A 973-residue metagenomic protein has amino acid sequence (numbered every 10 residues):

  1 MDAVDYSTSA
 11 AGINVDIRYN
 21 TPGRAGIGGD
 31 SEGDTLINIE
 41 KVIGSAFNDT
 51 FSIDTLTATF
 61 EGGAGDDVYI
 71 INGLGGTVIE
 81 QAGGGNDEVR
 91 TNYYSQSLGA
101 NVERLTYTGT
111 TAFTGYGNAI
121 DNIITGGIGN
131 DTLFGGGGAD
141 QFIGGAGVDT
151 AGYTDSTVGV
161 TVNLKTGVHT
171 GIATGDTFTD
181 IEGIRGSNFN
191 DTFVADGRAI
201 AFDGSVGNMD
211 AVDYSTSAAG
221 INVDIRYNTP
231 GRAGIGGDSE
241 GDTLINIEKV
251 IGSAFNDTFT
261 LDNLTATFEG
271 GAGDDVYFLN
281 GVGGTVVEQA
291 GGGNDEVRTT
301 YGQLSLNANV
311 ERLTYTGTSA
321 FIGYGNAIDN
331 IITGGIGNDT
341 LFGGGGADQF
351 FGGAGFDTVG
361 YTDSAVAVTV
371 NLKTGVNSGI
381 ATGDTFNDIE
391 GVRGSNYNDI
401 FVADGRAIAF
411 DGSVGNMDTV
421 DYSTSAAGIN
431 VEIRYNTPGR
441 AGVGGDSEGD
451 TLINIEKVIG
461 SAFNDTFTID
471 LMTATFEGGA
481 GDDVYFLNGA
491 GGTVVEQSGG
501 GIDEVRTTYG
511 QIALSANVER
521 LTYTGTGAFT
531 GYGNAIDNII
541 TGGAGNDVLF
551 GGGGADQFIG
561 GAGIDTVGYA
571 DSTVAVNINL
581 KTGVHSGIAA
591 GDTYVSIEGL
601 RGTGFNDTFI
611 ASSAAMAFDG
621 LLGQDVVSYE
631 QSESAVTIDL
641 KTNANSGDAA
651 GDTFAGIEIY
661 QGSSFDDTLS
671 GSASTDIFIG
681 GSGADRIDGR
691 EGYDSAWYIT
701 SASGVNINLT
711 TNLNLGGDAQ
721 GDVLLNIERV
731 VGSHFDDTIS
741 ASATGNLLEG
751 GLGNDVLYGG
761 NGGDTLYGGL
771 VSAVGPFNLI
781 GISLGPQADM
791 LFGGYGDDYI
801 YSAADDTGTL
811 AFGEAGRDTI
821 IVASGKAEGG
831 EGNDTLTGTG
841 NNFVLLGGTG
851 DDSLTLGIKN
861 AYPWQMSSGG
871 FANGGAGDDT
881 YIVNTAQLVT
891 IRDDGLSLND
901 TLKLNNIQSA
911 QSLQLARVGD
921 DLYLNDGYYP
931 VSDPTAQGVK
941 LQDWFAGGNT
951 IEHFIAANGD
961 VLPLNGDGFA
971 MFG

Functional and structural regions predicted by a protein language model:
M1-N38, N48-S97, F113-Y116, D121-T243 (+10 more regions): Acidic, glycine-rich calcium-binding repeat modules characteristic of RTX/beta-roll and related beta-solenoid repeat
T950-A956: Extracytoplasmic/surface-exposed domains of secreted proteins that mediate cell-envelope carbohydrate/peptidoglycan
A956-G973: Extracellular/surface-exposed low-complexity segments
